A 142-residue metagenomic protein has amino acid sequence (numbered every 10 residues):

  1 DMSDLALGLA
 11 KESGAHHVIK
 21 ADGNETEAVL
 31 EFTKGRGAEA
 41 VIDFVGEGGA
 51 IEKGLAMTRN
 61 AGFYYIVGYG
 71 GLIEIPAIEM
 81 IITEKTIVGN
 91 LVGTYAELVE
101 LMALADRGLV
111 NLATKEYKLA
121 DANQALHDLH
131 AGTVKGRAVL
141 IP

Functional and structural regions predicted by a protein language model:
D1-K53: Adenosine-nucleotide cofactor-binding segment
D1-L9, L72-A77, E97-V99: Short, glycine/polar-rich helix-capping loops at beta-to-alpha or helix-loop-helix junctions that flank or form
D4, E52, A56, Y95-P142: C-terminal hydrophobic helical "lid"/dimerization subdomain of Rossmann-like NAD(P)H-dependent oxidoreductases
A15, G62-F63: Structural loop-to-beta junction motif characteristic of Rossmann-like glycosyltransferase folds
I19, E39-F44, V67-Y69, N90 (+1 more regions): Glycine- and other small-residue-rich loops at beta-strand/loop junctions that grip anionic moieties
A21-E25, Y69-L72, V92-G93: Short, acidic/turn-prone active-site loops that include or flank metal/cofactor- and phosphate-binding residues
T58-N60: Helix-to-beta-strand junctions that scaffold the AdoMet/dcAdoMet cofactor pocket in Class I SAM-dependent enzymes
F63-Y65, I75-K115: Rossmann-fold dehydrogenase core element
